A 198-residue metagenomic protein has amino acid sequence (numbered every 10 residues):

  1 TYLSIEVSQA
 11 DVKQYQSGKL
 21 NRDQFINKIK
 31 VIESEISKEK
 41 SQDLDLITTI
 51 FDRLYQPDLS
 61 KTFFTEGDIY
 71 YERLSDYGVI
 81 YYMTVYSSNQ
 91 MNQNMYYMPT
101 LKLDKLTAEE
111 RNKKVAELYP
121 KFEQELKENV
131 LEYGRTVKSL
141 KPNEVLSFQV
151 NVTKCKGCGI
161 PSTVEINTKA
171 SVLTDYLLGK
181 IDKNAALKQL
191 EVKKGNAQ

Functional and structural regions predicted by a protein language model:
T1-Q198: Mature extracytoplasmic/lumenal regions of exported proteins
